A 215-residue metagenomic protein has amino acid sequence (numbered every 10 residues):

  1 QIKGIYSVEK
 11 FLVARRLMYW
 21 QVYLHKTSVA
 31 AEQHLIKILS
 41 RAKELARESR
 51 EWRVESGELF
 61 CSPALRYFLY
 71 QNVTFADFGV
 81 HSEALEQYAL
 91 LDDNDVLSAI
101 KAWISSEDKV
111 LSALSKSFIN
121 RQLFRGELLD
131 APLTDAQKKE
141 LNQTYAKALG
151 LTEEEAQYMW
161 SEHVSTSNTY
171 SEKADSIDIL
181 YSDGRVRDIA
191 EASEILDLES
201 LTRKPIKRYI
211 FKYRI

Functional and structural regions predicted by a protein language model:
Q1-I215: Histidine-centered, transition-metal-coordinating active-site segments
